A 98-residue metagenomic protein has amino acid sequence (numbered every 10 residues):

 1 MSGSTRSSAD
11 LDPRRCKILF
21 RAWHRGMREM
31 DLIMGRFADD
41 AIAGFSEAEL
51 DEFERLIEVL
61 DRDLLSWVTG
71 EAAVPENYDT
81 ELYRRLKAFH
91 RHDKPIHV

Functional and structural regions predicted by a protein language model:
S2-V98: Positively charged, polar, low-complexity stretches
